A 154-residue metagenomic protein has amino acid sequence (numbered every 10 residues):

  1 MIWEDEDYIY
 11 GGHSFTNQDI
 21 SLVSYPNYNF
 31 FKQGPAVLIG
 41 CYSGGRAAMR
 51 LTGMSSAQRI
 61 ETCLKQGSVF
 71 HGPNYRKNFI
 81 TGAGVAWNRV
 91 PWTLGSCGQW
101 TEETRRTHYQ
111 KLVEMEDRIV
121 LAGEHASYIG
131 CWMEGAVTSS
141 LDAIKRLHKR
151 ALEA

Functional and structural regions predicted by a protein language model:
I2-A154: Conserved flavin/dinucleotide-binding core of flavoenzymes
